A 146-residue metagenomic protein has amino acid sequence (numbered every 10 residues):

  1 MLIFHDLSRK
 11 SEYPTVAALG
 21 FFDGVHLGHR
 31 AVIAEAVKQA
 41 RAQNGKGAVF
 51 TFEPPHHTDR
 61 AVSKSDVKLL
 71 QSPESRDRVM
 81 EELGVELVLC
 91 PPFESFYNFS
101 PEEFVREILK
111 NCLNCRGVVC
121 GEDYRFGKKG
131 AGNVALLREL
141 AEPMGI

Functional and structural regions predicted by a protein language model:
M1-I146: Nucleotidyltransferase catalytic core that binds NTPs
